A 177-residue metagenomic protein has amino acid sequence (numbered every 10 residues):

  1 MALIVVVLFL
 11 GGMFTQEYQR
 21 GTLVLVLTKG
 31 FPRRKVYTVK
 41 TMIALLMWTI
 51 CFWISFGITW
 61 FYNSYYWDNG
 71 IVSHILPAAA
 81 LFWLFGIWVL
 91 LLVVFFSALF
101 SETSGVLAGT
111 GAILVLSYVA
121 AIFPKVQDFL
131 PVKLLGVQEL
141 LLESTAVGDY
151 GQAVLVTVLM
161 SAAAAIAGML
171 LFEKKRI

Functional and structural regions predicted by a protein language model:
M1-L23, A121-I122, A163, E173-K174: Transmembrane helix-boundary elements of multi-pass transport/secretion proteins, especially ABC-type permease modules
M1-M13, Y37-G105, T110, L140-L159: Secretory targeting signals
M13-L45: Helix-loop-helix units of permease transmembrane domains in multi-pass membrane transporters, especially ABC
E17, F61-N69, L99-T103, V119 (+3 more regions): Membrane-interface elements of multi-pass transporters and channels
T22, K35, V106-L107, I166: Hydrophobic positions within alpha-helical membrane elements
T28, P32, I54-S55, L114: Residue-level signal for alpha-helical context at structural boundaries
G111-I177: Terminal transmembrane helical anchor/hairpin motif
